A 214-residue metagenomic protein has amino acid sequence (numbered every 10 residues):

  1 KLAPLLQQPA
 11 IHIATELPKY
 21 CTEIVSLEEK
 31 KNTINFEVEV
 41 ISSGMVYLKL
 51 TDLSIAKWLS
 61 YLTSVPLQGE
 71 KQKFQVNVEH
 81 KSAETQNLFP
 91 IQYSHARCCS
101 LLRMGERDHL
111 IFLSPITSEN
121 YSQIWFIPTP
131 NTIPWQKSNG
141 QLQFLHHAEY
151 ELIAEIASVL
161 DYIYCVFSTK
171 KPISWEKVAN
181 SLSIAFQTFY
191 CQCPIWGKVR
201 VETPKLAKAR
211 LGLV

Functional and structural regions predicted by a protein language model:
K1-V214: Non-catalytic interaction-recognition regions
